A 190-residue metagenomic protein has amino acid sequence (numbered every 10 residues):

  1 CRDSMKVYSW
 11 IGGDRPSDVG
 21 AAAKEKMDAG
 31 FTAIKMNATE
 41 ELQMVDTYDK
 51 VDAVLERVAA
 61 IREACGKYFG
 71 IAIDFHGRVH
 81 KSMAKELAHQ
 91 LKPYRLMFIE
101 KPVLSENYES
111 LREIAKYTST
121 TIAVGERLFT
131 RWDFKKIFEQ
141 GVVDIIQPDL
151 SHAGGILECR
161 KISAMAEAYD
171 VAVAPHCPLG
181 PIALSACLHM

Functional and structural regions predicted by a protein language model:
C1, L42-I61, V79-M83, P102-Y117 (+2 more regions): Active-site-adjacent beta->alpha loops and helix N-cap segments on the catalytic face of soluble alpha/beta enzymes
C1-I71, R78, K85, H89-P93: N-terminal capping/lid subdomain adjacent to the active-site entrance of alpha/beta enzymes
K6-Y8, F31-K35, Y68-A72, R95-E100 (+3 more regions): Structural preference for beta-strand elements that scaffold enzyme active sites
W10-G12, N37-E41, D74-H80, P102-E106 (+3 more regions): Active-site beta-loop-alpha junctions enriched in small/polar residues
V19-A22, H80, I162, A183: Generic hydrophobic secondary-structure packing signal
H89, R95, E106-M190: Shared catalytic-loop signature of beta/alpha-barrel
